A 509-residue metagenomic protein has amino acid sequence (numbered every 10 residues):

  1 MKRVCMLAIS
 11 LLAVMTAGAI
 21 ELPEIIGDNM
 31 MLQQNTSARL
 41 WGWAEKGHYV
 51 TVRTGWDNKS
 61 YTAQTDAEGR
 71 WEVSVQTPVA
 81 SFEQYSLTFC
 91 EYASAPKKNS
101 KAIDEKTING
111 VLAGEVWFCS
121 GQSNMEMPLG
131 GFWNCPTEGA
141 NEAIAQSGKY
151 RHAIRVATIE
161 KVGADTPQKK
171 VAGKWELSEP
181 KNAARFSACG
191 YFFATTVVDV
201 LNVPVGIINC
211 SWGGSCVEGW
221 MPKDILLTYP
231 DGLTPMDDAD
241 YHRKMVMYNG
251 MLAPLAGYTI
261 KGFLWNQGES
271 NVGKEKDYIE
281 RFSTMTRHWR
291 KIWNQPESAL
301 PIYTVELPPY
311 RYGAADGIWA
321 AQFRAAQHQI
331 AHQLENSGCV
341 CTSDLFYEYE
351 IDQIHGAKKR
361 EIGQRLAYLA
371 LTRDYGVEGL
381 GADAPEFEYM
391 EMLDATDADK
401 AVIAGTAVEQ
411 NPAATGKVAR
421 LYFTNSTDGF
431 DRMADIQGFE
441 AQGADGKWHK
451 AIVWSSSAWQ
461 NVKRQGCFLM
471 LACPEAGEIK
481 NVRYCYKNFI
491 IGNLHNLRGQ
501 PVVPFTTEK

Functional and structural regions predicted by a protein language model:
M1-V4: Positively charged n-region of N-terminal signal peptides that target proteins for export
L7-M15: Bacterial N-terminal signal peptides
I20-K509: Cell-envelope and extracellular/periplasmic
